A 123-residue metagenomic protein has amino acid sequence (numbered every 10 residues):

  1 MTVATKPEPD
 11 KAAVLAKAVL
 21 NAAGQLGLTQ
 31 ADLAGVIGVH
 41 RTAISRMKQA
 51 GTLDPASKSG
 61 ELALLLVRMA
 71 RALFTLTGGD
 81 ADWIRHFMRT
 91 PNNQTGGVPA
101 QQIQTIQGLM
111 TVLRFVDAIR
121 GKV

Functional and structural regions predicted by a protein language model:
M1-V123: Non-transmembrane "mature" sequence context
